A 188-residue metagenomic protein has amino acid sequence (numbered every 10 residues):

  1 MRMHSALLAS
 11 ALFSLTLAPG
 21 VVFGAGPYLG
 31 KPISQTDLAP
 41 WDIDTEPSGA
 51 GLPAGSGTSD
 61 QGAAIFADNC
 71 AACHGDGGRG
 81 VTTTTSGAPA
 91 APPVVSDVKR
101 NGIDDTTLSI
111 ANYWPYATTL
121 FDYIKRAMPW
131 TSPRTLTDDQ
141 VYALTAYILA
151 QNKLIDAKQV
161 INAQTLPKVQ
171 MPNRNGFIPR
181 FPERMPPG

Functional and structural regions predicted by a protein language model:
M1-S10: Bacterial N-terminal signal peptides that target proteins for export
A9-G20: Bacterial N-terminal signal peptides
V22-G24: Boundary at the C-terminal end of the N-terminal hydrophobic targeting segment
L29-I65, V81-T82, P129-P133: Electrostatic cytochrome c docking/interface patches
D60-A71, G87-A88, W114-A117, T135-D138 (+1 more regions): Sequence context surrounding c-type heme c attachment/ligation sites in exported
G62, F66-G78, V94, L144-I148: The canonical Cys-X-X-Cys-His
A63, G78-L120, P129: Gly/Gly-Pro-rich "capping" loops immediately C-terminal to redox-active cysteine motifs in periplasmic/lumenal
T131-G188: Flexible coil segments in periplasmic/lumen-exposed cytochrome c-class electron-transfer proteins
